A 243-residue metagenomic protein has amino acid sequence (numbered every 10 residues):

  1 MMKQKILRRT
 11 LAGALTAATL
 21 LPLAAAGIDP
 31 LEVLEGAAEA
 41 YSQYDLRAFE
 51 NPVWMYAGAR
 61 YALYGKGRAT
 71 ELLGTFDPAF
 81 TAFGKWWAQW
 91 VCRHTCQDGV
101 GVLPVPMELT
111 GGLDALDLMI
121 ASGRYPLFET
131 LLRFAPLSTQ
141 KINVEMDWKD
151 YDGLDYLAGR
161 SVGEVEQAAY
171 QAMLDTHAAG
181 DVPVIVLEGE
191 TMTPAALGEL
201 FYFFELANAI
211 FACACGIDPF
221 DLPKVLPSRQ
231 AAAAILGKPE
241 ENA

Functional and structural regions predicted by a protein language model:
M1, R8-A38, E164, A168-Q171 (+3 more regions): Short alpha-helices
R8-R9, A14-E129, D221-A243: Active-site phosphate/pyrophosphate-binding segments
A24, W90-H94, W148-G153, F204-N208: Short, low-complexity, polar/charged sequence segments that are solvent-exposed and flexible
V53-Y56, R60, Y64, D150 (+2 more regions): N-proximal short alpha-helices
A69-G74, G101, D152-G159, E188-E190 (+1 more regions): Glycine- and acidic
G84-W86, K141-M146, L197-L200: Short conserved micro-motifs at the rims of enzyme active sites and ligand-binding pockets
W86-W87, L132, N143-E145, A214 (+1 more regions): Composition- and surface-driven signal marking solvent-exposed, interaction-prone regions in large proteins
V105-M192: Helicase-primase coupling helices
